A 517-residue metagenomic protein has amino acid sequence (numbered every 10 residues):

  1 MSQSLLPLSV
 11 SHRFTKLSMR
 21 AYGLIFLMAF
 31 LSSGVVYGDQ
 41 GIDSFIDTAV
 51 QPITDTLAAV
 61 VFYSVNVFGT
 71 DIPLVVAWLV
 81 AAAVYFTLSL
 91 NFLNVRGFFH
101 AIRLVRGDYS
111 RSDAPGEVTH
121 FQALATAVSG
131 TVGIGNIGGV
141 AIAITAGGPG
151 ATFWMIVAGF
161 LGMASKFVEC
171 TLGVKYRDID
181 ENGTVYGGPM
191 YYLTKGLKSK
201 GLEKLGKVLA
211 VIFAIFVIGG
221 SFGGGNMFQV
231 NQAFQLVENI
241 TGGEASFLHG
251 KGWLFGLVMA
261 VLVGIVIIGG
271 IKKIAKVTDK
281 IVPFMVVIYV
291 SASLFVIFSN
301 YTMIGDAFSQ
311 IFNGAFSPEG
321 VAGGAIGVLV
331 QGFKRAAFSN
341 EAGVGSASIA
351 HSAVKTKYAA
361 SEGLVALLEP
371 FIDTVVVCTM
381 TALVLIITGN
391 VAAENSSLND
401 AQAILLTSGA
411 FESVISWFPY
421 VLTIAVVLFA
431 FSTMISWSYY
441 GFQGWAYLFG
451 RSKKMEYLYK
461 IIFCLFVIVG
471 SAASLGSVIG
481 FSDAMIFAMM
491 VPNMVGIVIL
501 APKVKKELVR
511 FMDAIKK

Functional and structural regions predicted by a protein language model:
L5, F92-H120, I142-T152, A164-L205 (+4 more regions): Flexible loop linkers connecting adjacent transmembrane helices in multi-pass alpha-helical membrane transporters
L5-I134, T145-A151, G162, I468 (+1 more regions): N-terminal alpha-helical transmembrane segments of multi-pass membrane transport and channel/translocase proteins
Y37-D39, L90-N94, N136-V140, S221-F234 (+6 more regions): Transmembrane helix-loop junctions in multi-pass membrane proteins
D39-Q40, E169-N182, A292-Q310, V321-G324 (+3 more regions): Extracellular/periplasmic helix-exit of transmembrane alpha-helices
F68-G97, T145-T184, D373-M380, D483-G496: Extracellular loop-to-transmembrane helix junctions
F86-I102, L209, F213, M227-V237 (+6 more regions): Membrane-interface loop-to-helix entry segments
F86-T87, S129, A158-V185, T194-N231 (+3 more regions): Helix-loop-helix module between adjacent transmembrane segments
D113-A146, L172-L197, I212, I218 (+1 more regions): Alpha-helical membrane segments and immediately flanking helix-loop junctions that form or couple to the substrate/ion
